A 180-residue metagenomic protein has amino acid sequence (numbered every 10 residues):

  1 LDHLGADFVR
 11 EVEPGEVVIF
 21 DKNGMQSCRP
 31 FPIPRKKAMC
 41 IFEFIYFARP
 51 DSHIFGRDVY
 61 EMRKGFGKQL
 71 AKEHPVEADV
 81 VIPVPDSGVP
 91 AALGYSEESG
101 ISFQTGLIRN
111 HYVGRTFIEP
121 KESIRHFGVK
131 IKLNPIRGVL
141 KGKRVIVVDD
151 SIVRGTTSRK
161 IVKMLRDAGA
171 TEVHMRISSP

Functional and structural regions predicted by a protein language model:
L1-P180: PRPP-associated nucleotide enzymes
